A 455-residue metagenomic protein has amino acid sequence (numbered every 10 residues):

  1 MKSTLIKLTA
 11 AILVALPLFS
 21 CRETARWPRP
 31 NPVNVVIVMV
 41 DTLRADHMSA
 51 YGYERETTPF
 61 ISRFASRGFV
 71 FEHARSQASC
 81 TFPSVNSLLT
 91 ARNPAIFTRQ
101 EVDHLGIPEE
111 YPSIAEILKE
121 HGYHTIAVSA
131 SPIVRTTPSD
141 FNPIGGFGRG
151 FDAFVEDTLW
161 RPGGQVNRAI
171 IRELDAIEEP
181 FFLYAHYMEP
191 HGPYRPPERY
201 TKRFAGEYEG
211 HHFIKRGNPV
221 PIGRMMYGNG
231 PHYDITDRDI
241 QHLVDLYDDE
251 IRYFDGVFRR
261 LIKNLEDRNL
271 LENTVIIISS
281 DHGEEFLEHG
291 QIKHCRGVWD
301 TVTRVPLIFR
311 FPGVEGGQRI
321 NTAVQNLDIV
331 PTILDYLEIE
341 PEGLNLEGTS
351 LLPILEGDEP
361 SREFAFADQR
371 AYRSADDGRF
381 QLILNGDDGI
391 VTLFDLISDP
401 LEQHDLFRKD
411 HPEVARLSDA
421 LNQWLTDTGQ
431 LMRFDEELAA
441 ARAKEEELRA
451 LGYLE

Functional and structural regions predicted by a protein language model:
M1-T9: Bacterial N-terminal signal peptides that target proteins for export
L13-E455: Catalytic domains that recognize anionic headgroups
